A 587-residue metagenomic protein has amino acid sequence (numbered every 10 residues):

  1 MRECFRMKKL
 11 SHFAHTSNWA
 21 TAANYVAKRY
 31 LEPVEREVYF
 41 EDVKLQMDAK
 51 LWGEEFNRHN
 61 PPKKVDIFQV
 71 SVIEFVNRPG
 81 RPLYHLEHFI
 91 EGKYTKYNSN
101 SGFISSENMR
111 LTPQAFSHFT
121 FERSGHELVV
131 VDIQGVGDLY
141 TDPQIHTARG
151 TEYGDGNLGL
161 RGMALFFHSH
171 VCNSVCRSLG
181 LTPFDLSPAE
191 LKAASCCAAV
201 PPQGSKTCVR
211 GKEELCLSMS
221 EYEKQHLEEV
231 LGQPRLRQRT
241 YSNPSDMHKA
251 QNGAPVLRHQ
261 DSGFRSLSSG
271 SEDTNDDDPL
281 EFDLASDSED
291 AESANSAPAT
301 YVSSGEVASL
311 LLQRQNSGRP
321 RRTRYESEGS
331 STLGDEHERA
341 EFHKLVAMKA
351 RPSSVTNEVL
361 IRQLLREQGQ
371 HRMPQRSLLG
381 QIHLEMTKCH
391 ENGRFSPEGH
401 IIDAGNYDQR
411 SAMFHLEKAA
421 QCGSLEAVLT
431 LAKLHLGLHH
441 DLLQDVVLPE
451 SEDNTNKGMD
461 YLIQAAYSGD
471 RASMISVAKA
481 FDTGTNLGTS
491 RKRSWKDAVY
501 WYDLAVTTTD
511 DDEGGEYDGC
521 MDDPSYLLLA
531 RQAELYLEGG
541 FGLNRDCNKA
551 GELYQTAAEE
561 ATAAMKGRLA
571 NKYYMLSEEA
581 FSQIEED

Functional and structural regions predicted by a protein language model:
M1-A22: ATP-binding glycine-rich phosphate-binding loop
H15-M109, Y140-P188, A193: Conserved structural core of kinase catalytic domains
N98-R235, R239-N243: C-lobe/activation-segment region of protein kinase-like
Q203-S396, E586: N-terminal alpha-helical interaction modules that lie
A347-S353, N392-D408, G437-N454, T483-D497 (+2 more regions): Short coil/turn connectors between adjacent alpha-helices in alpha-solenoid helical repeat scaffolds
H371-R372, R376-M386, H390-E398, L416 (+11 more regions): Short helix-capping/linker turns of helical repeat alpha-solenoids
L543-D587: C-terminal interaction modules of eukaryotic adaptor/scaffold proteins
